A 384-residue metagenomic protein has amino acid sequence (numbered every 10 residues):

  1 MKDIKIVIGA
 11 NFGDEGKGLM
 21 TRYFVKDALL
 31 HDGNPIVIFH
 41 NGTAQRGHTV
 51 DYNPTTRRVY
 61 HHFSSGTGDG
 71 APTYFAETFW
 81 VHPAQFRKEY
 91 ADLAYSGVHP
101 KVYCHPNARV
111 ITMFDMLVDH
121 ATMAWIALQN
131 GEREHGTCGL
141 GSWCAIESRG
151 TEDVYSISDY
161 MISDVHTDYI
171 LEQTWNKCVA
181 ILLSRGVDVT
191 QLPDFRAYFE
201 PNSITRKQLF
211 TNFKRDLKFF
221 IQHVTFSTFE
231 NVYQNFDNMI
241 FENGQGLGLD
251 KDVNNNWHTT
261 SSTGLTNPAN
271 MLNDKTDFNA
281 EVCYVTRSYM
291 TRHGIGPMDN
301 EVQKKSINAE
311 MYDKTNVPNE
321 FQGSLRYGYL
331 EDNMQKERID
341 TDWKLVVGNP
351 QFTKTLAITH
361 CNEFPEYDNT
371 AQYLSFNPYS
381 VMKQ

Functional and structural regions predicted by a protein language model:
M1-Q384: Non-transmembrane, aqueous-exposed alpha-helical and coiled segments at domain scale
